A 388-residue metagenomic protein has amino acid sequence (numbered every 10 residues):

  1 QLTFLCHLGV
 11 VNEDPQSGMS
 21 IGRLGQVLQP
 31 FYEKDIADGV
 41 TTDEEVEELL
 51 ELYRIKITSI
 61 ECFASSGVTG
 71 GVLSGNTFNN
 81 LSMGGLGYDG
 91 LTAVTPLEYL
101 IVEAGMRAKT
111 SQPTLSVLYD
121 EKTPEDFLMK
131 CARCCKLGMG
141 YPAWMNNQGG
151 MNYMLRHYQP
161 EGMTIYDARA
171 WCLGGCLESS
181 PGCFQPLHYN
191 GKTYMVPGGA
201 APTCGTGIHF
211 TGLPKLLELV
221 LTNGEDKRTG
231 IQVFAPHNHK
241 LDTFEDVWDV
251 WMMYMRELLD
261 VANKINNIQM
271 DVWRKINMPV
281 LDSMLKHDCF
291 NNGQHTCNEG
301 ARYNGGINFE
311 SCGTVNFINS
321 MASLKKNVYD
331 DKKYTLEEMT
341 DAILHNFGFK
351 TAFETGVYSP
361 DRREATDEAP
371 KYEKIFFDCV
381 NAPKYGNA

Functional and structural regions predicted by a protein language model:
Q1-A388: Conserved catalytic cores of very large enzyme subunits
